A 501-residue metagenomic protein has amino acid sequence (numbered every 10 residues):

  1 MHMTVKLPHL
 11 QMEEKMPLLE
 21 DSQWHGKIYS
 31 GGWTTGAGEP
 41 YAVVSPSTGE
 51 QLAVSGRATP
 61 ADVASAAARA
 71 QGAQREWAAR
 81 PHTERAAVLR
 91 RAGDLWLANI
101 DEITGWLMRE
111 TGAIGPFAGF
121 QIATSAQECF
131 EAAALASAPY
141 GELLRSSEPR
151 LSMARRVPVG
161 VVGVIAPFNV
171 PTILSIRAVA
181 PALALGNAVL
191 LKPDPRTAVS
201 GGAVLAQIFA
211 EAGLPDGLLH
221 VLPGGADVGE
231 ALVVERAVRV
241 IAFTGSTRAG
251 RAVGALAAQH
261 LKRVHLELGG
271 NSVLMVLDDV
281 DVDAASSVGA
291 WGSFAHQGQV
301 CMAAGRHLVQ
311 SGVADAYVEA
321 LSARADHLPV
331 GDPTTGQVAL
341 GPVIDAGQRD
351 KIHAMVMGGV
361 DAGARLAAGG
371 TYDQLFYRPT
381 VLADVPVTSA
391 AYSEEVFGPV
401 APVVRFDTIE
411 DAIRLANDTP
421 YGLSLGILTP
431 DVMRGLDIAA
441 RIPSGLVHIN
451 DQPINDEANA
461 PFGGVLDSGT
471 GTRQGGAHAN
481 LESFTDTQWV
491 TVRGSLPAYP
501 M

Functional and structural regions predicted by a protein language model:
H2, K6, S47-V54, V238 (+5 more regions): Conserved C-terminal structural/oligomerization subdomain of aldehyde/semialdehyde dehydrogenase
H2-R150: N-terminal Rossmann-like NAD(P)+-binding subdomain of aldehyde/semialdehyde dehydrogenases
S22, V240, R248-P386, I449 (+1 more regions): ALDH superfamily catalytic-core signature
P46, P60-V63, H82, I100 (+5 more regions): Residues at or immediately preceding the N-termini of alpha-helices
G49, R85, L107, C129 (+9 more regions): Residue-level signal for inorganic ion chemistry
Q51-A58, G72-A79, V164, L274-L277 (+5 more regions): Short, well-ordered beta-strand elements within core beta-sheets of diverse protein domains
Q74, A78, G93-I100, T104 (+19 more regions): Structural signal for hydrophobic packing residues in well-ordered secondary-structure cores of soluble enzyme domains
G141-A284, F406: Rossmann-like NAD(P) dinucleotide-binding subdomain of oxidoreductase/dehydrogenase enzymes
